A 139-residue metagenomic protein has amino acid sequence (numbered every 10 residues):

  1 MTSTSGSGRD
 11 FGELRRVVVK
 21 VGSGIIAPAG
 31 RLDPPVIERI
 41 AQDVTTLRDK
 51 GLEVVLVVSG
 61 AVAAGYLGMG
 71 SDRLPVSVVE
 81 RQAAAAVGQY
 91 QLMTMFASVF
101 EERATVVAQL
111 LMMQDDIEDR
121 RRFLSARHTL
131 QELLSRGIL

Functional and structural regions predicted by a protein language model:
M1-L139: Nucleotide/pyrophosphate-binding catalytic subdomain
